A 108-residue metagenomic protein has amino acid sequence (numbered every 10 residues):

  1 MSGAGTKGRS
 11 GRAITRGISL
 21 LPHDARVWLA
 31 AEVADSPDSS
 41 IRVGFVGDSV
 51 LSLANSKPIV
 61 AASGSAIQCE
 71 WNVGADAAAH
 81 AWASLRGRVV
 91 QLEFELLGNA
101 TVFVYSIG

Functional and structural regions predicted by a protein language model:
M1-G108: Beta-rich accessory regions
